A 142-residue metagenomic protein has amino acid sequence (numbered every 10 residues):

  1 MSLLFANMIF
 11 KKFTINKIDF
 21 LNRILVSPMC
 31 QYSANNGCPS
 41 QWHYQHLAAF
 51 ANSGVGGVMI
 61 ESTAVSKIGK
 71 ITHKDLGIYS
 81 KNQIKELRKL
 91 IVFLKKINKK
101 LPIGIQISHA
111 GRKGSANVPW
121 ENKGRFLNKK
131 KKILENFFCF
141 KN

Functional and structural regions predicted by a protein language model:
S2-L25, L94: N-terminal amphipathic alpha-helix/helix-capping segment at the start of soluble metabolic enzymes
K11, I24-S27, V58-I60, I103-I107: Hydrophobic faces of well-ordered beta-strands that scaffold small-molecule active sites in alpha/beta enzyme cores
V26, F50, G54, L94 (+1 more regions): Conserved, mostly hydrophobic/aromatic
M29-W42, D75-G77, A110-A116, C139-N142: Active-site mouth loops of central-metabolism enzymes
H43-S66: Catalytic domains of carbohydrate-active enzymes, especially glycoside hydrolases
M59-I84, I107-E121: Glycine-rich, proline-tolerant flexible connector loops at the mouths of alpha/beta enzymes
D75-I103: Alpha-helix-loop-beta-strand connector modules within alpha/beta enzyme cores
V92, K100, S108-N142: Non-globular sequence segments
